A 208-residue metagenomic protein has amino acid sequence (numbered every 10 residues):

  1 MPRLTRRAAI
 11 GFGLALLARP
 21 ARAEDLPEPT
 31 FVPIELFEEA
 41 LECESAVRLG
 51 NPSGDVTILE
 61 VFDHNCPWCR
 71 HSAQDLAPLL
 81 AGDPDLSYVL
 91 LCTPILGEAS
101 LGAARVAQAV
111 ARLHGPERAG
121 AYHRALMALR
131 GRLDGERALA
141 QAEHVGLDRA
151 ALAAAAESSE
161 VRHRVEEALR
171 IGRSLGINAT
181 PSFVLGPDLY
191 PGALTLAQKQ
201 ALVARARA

Functional and structural regions predicted by a protein language model:
P2-L4, A8-A99, E157, V161-S174 (+2 more regions): Extracytoplasmic thiol/disulfide redox context detector
E39, V47, R124-A125, D188: Flexible, active-site-adjacent loop/turn segments at secondary-structure boundaries
V47-L49, L133, Y190: Short clusters of hydrophobic/aromatic residues that line enzyme substrate/ligand-binding pockets
T57-E60, H71, D75, L101-R105 (+7 more regions): Extracytoplasmic/secreted proteins, especially bacterial periplasmic and envelope-associated proteins
V61-F62, L91-P94, L126-M127, G186 (+1 more regions): Active-site-proximal beta-strand/loop segments in catalytic clefts of secreted hydrolases
H71, A77, A81, A111-G115 (+5 more regions): Sec-exported extracytoplasmic/periplasmic mature domains
G82-A111, E117-A142: Structural microenvironment flanking redox-active thiols in thiol-disulfide oxidoreductases
E143-A208: C-terminal cap of thioredoxin/glutaredoxin-like
